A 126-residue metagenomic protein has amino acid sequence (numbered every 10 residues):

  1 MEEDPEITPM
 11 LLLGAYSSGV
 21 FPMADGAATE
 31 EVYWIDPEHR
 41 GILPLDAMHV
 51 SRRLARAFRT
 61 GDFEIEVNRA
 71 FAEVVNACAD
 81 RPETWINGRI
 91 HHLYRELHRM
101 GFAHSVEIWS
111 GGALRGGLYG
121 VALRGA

Functional and structural regions predicted by a protein language model:
M1-A126: N-acyltransferase acceptor-side catalytic subdomain
